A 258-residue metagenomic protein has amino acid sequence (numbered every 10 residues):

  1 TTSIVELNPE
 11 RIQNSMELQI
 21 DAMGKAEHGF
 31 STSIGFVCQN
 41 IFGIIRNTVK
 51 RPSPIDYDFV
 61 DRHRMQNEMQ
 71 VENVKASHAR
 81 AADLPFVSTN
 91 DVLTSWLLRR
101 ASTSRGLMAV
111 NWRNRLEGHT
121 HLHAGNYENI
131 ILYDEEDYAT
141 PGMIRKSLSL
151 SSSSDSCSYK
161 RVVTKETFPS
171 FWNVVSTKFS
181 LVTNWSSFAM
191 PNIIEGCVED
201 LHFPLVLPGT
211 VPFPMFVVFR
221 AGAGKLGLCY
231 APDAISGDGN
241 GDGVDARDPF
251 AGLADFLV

Functional and structural regions predicted by a protein language model:
T1-S33, D255-F256: Active-site-proximal acidic secondary-structure segment that organizes catalysis
I4, I12, I20, I34 (+7 more regions): Weak global preference for isoleucine
E6, V49-R51, L201, V211: Compositionally biased, intrinsically disordered/low-complexity regions enriched for serine, proline and threonine
E6-P9, A22-G24, G43-N47, A76 (+3 more regions): Ordered, helix-dominated protein-protein interaction surfaces in large eukaryotic regulatory proteins
A26-P85: Flexible, P/S/T/G-rich "lid" or insertion loops adjacent to the active sites of thioester-utilizing
F59-V258: Acyl-CoA-dependent O-acyltransferases
